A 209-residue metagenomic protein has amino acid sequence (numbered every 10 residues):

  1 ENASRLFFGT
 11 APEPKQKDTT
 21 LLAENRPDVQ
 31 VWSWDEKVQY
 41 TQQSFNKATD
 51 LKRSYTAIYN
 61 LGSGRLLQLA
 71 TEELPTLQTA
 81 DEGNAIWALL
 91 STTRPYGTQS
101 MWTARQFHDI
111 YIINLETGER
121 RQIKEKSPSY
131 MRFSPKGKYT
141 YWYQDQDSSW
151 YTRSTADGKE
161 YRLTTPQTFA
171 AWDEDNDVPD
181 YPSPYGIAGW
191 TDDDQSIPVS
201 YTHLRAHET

Functional and structural regions predicted by a protein language model:
E1-E208: Beta-propeller folds
